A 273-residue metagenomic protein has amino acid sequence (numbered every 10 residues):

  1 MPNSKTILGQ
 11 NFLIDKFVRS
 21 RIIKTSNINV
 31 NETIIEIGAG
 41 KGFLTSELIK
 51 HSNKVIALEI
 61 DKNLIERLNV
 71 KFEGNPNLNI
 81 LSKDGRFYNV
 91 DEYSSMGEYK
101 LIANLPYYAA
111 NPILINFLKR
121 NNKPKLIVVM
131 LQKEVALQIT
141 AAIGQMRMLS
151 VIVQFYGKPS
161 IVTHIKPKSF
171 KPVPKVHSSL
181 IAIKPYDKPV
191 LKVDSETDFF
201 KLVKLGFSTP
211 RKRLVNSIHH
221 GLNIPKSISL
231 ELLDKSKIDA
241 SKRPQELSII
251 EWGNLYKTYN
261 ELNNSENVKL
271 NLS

Functional and structural regions predicted by a protein language model:
M1-L205, Q245, N254, S265-S273: Catalytic cores of RNA-modifying enzymes
L205-S273: C-terminal lobe and adjacent flexible extensions of AdoMet/dcAdoMet transferase-like proteins
